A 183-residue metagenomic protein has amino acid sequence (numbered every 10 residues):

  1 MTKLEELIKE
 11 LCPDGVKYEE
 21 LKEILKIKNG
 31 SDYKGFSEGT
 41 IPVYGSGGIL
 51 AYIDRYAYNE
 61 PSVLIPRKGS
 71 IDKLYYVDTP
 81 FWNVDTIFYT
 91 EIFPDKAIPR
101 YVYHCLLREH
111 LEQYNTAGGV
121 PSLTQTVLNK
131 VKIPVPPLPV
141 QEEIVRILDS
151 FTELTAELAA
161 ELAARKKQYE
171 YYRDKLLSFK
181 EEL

Functional and structural regions predicted by a protein language model:
M1-L183: Charged, alpha-helix-forming regions
